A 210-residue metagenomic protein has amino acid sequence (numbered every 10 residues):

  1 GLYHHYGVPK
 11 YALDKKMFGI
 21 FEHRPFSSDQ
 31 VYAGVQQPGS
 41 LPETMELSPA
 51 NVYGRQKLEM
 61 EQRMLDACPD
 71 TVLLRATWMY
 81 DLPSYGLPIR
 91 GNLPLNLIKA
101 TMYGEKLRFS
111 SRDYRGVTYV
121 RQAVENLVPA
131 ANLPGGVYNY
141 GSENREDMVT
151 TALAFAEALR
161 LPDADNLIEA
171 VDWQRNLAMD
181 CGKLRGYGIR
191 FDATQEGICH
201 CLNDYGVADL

Functional and structural regions predicted by a protein language model:
L2-E22, V31, Q37-L74, P88-I89: Catalytic helix-loop patch of NAD(P)-dependent Rossmann-fold dehydrogenases
Q37, D81-L95, M102-E105, R121 (+2 more regions): Glycine/proline-rich active-site loop of Rossmann-fold NAD(P)-dependent oxidoreductases
Q62-R115: NAD(P)-dependent short-chain dehydrogenase/reductase
L73, V117, R145, A178-M179 (+1 more regions): Short aromatic/basic micro-patch
G116-Q122: A conserved structural motif in NAD(P)-dependent oxidoreductases
A123-N126, A130-N176, D180, D209-L210: Mid/C-terminal beta-alpha module of Rossmann-like enzyme folds, strongest in SDR-family dehydrogenases/epimerases
V171-G186, R190-F191, H200-C201: A hydrophobic C-terminal alpha-helical subdomain
T194-L210: Amphipathic terminal alpha-helices
